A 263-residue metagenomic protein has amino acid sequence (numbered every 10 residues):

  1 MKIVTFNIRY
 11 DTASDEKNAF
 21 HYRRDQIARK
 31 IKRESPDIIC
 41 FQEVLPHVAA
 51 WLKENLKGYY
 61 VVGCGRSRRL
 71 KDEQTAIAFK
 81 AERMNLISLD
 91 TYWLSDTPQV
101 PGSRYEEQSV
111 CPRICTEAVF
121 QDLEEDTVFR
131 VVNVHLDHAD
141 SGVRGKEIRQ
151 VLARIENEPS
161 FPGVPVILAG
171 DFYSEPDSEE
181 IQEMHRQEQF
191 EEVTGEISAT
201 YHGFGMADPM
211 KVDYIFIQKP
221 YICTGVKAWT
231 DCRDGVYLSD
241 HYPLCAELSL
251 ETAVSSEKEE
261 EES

Functional and structural regions predicted by a protein language model:
M1-A13, S88-T91, E117, T127-D137: Active-site-proximal beta-strand elements of phosphoester/diester hydrolases
M1-N55, R66-E73, R149, E251-S263: N-terminal, active-site-proximal structural segment of metallo-dependent hydrolase catalytic domains
N7, I27, I39, A78 (+6 more regions): Generic structural signal for small/hydrophobic residues in well-ordered secondary structure, especially within
R9, L45, H135-D137, F172-Y173 (+1 more regions): Catalytic metal-binding/acid-base residues of hydrolase active sites
T12-E16, L94-E107, V134-R144: Surface-exposed cleft-lining segments at the edges of enzyme active sites
I38-V128, K227-W229: Structured beta-strand-rich core segments of catalytic domains in phosphoester-bond hydrolases
R83, G142, E156-V166, Y173-S263: Metal-dependent phosphoester-hydrolase catalytic domains
P112-E124, V128-V132, G142-A169, I181-M184: His/acidic metal-ligating clusters that form di-metal
